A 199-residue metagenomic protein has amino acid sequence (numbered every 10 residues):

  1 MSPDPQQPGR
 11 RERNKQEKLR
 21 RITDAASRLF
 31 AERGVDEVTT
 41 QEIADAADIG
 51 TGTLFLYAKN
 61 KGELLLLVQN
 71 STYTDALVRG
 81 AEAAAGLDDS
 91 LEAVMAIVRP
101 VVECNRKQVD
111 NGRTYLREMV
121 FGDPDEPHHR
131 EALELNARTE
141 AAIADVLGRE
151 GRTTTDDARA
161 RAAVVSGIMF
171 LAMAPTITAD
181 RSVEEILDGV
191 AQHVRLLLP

Functional and structural regions predicted by a protein language model:
M1-R33, E37-A46, E63-L66: Basic, helix-initiating cap at the start of DNA-binding domains
A47-A58: Short hydrophobic/aromatic patch on the recognition helix
A58, L65-T72: Alpha-helical DNA-contacting segments of helix-turn-helix folds
L67, A81-K107, A158, A162-V165: Hydrophobic alpha-helical connector segments
S71, L77, K107, P124-R152 (+2 more regions): Amphipathic alpha-helical packing segments from all-alpha helical-bundle domains
P100, T155-T178, V183-L197: Hydrophobic alpha-helical segments that form the core of small-molecule binding pockets and/or dimer interfaces
N105-E126, A174-P175: Amphipathic alpha-helical segments used for helix-helix packing
